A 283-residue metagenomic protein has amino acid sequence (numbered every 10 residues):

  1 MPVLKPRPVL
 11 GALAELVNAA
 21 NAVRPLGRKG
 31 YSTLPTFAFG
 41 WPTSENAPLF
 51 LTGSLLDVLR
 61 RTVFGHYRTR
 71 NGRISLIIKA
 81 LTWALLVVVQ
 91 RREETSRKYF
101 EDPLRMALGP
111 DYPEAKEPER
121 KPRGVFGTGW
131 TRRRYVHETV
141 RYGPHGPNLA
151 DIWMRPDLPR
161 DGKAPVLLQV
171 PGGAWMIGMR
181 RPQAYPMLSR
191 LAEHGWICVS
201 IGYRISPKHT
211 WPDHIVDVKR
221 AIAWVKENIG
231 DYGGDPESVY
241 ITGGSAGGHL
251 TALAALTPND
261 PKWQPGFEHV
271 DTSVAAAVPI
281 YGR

Functional and structural regions predicted by a protein language model:
P2-L26, G40-E93: Hydrophobic alpha-helical topogenic segments used for membrane insertion/localization
R28, R61, R220-R283: Primarily recognizes the serine-hydrolase "nucleophile elbow" in alpha/beta-hydrolase and SGNH/GDSL folds
Y31, P35, F39-L59, D102-G162: N-terminal cap/lid segment of alpha/beta-hydrolase-fold proteins
D161-A174: Short beta-strand element of the alpha/beta-hydrolase
V166, I197-V199, V278: Conserved Rossmann-like nucleotide-binding pocket used by diverse enzymes that bind dinucleotide cofactors
I177-R181, K208-H209: Short N-terminal helix/helix-N-cap motif within the alpha/beta-hydrolase-1
R181-V199: Short amphipathic alpha-helix adjacent to the substrate-entry channel of hydrolases
I197, G202-S206, R283: Short beta-to-alpha linker loops that shape the active-site pocket of alpha/beta-hydrolase fold enzymes
